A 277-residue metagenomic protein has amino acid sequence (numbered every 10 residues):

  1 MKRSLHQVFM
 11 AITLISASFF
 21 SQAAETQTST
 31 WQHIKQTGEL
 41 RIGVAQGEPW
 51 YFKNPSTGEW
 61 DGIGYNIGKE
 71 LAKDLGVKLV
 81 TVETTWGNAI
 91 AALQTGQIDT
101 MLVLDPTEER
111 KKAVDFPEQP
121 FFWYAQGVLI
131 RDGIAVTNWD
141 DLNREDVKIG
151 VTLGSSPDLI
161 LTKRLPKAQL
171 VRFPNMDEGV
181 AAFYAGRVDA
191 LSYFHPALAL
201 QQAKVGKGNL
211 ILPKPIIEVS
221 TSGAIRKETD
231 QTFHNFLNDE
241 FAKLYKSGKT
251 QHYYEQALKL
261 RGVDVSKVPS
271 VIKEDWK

Functional and structural regions predicted by a protein language model:
A24-L104, K112: Extracytoplasmic small-molecule ligand-binding "clamshell" domains of the periplasmic binding protein/Venus flytrap
A24-T28, S156-V171, F241-K277: Ligand-binding clefts/hinges and TM-proximal coupling segments of bilobed small-molecule sensing domains
W31, G62-G64, K111-F122, L210-K214 (+1 more regions): A structural signal for short loop-to-beta-strand junctions that line the ligand-binding cleft of periplasmic/secreted
G62-D74, I134, D140, S155 (+1 more regions): Extended ligand-binding regions for polar small-molecule ligands
V80-A91, V136-T137, V171-A185, V219: Short helix-initiation/N-cap motifs at beta->coil->alpha
N88-A91, L104-A113, I160-K163, Y184 (+1 more regions): A ligand-binding cleft/hinge motif common to bilobed small-molecule-binding domains
F122-I130, H195, A199-F241, L260-K277: Periplasmic-binding protein-like
I130-K148: Flexible hinge/capping segments at coil-to-helix
